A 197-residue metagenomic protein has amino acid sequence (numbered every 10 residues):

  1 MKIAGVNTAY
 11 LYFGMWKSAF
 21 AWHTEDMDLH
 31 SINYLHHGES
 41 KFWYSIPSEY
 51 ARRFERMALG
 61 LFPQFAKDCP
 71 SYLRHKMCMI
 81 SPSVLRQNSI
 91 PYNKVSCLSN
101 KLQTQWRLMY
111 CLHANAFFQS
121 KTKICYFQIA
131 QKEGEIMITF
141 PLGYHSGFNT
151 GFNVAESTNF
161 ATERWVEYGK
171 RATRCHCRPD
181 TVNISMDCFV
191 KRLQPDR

Functional and structural regions predicted by a protein language model:
M1-N100, A114, F118-I136, P141-R197: Conserved N-terminal structural segment that caps and organizes enzyme catalytic cores in eukaryotes
